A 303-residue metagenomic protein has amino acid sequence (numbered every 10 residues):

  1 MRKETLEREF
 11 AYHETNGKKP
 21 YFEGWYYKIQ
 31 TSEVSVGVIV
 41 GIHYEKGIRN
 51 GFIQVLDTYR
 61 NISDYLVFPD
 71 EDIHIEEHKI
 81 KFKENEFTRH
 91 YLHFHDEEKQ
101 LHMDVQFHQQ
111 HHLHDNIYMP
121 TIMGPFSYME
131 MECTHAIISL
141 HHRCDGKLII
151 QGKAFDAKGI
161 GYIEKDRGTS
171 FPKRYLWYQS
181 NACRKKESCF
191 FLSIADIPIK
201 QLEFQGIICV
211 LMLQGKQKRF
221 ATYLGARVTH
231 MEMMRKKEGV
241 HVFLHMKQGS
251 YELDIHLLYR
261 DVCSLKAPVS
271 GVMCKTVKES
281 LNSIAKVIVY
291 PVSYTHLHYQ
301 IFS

Functional and structural regions predicted by a protein language model:
M1-S303: Structured soluble/peripheral alpha/beta segments that form catalytic or ligand/cofactor-binding pockets
